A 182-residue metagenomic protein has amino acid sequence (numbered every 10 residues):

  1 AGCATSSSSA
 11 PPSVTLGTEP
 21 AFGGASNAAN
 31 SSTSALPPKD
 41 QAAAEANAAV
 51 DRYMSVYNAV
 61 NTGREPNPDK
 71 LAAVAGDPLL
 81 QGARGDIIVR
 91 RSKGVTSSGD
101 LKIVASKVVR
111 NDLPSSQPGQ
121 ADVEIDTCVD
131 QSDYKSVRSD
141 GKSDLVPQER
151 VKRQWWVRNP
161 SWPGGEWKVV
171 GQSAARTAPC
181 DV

Functional and structural regions predicted by a protein language model:
C3-S7: Bacterial signal peptide processing site
A10-P11, G23, Q120, I125: Charge-rich, low-complexity terminal tails
A10-P12, S139-G141: Short, local alpha-helical segments
P12-P38: Post-signal peptide N-terminal segment of mature Sec-exported envelope proteins
A28-D100: Core segments of small alpha/beta cavity-forming domains
K93-D140: Surface-exposed, charged secondary-structure patches
S132-D133, K142-V182: Extracellularly exposed regions in secreted/surface proteins, prominently low-complexity, repeat-rich
